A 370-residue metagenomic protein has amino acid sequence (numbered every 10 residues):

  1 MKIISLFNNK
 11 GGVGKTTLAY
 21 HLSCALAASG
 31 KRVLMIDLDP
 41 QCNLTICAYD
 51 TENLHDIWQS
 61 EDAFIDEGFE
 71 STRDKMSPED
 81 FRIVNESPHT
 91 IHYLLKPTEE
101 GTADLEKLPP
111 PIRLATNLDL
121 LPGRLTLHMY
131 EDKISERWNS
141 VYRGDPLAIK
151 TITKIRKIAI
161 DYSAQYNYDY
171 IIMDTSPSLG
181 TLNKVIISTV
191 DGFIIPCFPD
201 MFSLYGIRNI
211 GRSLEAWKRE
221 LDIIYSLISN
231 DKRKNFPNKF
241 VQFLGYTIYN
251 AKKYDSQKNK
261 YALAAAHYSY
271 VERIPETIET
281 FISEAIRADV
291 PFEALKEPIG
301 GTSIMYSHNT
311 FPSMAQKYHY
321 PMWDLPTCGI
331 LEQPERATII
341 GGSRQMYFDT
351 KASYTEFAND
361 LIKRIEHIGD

Functional and structural regions predicted by a protein language model:
M1-D370: P-loop NTP-binding core
